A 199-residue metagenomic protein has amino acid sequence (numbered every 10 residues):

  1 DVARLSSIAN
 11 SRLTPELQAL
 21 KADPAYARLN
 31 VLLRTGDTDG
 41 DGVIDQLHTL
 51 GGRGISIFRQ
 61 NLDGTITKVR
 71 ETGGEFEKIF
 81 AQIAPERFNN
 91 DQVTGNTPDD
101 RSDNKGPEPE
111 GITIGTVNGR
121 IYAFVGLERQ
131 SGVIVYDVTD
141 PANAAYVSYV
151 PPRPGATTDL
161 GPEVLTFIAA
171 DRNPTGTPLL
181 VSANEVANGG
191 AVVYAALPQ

Functional and structural regions predicted by a protein language model:
D1-Q199: Beta-sheet-rich non-transmembrane sensory/scaffold domains
